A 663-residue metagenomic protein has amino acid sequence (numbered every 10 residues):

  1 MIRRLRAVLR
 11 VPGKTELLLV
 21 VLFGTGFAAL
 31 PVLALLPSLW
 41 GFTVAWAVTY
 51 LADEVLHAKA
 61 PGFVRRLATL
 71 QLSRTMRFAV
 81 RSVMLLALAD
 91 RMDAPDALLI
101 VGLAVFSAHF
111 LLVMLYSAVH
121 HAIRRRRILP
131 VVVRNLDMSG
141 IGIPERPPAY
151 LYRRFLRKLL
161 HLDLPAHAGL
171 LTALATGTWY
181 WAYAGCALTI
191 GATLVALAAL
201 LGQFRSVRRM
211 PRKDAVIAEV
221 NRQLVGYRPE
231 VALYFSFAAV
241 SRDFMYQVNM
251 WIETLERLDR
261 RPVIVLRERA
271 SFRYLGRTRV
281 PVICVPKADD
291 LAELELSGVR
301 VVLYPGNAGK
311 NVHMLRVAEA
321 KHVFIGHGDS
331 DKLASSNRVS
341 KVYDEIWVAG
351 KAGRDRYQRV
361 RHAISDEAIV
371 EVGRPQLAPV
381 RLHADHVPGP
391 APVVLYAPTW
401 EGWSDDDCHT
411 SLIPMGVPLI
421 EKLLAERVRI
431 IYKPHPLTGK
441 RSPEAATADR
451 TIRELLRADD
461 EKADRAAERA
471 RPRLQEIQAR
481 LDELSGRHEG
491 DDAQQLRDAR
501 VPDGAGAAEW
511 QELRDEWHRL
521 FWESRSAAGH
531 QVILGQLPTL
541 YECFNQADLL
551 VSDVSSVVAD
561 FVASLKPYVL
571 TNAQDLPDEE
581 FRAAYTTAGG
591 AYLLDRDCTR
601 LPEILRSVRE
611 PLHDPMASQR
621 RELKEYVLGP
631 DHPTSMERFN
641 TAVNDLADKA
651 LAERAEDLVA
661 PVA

Functional and structural regions predicted by a protein language model:
I2-T69, G102-A292, T641-A647, L651-A652 (+1 more regions): N-terminal pre-catalytic "stem/leader" segment of glycosyltransferase-like enzymes
A192-V216, V342-P414, K433-S442: A nucleotide-sugar donor-handling region in carbohydrate enzymes
Y234-L377: Active-site and donor-binding regions of nucleotide-sugar-utilizing enzymes
R242-L258, A378-E516, L628-E637, R654-A663: Conserved catalytic-core segment of nucleotide-activated headgroup transferases in glycan assembly
P281-A288, V370-G373, D464, Q531-L537 (+1 more regions): Short acidic-hydrophobic, aromatic-tinged amphipathic segments that line or gate anion-handling sites
E293-S297, Q536-Q546: Short acidic alpha-helix that forms the nucleotide-activated donor recognition element in Leloir-type transferases
V299-R300, N545-S555: Acidic donor-binding loop of glycosyltransferase active sites
R497-V501, E509-E512, S556-V627: Catalytic binding pocket for nucleotide-activated donors in carbohydrate/polymer assembly enzymes
